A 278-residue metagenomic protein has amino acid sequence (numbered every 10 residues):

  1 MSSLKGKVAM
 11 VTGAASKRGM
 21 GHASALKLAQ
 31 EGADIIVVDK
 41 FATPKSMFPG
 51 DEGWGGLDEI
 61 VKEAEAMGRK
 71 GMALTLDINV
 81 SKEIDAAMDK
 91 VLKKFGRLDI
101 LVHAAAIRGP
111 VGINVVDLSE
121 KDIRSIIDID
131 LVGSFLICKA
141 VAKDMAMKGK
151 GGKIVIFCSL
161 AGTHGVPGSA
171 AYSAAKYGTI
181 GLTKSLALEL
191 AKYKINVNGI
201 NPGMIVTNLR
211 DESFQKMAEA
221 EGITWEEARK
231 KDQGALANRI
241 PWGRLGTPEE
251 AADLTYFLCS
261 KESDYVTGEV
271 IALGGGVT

Functional and structural regions predicted by a protein language model:
S3-V37, A42: Canonical Rossmann dinucleotide-binding motif of NAD(H)/NADP(H)-dependent dehydrogenases/reductases, specifically
W54-G55, T75-A86, E120: The beta1-alpha1 cofactor-binding region of Rossmann-like NAD(H)/NADP(H)-dependent oxidoreductases
V111-V115, S119-I127, L236: Substrate-binding pocket helix/loop in short-chain dehydrogenase/reductase
G112, H164, N238, R244 (+2 more regions): Short C-terminal tail/terminal secondary-structure segment of NAD(P)H-dependent dehydrogenase/reductase domains
C138, A175, T183: Active-site helix of classical SDR
S159: Residue(s) in the substrate-gating loop at a strand-loop-helix junction that position the organic substrate next
A191, N196, V266-G268: Short, small/polar-rich loop/turn modules that mediate ligand/substrate recognition or access, typified
